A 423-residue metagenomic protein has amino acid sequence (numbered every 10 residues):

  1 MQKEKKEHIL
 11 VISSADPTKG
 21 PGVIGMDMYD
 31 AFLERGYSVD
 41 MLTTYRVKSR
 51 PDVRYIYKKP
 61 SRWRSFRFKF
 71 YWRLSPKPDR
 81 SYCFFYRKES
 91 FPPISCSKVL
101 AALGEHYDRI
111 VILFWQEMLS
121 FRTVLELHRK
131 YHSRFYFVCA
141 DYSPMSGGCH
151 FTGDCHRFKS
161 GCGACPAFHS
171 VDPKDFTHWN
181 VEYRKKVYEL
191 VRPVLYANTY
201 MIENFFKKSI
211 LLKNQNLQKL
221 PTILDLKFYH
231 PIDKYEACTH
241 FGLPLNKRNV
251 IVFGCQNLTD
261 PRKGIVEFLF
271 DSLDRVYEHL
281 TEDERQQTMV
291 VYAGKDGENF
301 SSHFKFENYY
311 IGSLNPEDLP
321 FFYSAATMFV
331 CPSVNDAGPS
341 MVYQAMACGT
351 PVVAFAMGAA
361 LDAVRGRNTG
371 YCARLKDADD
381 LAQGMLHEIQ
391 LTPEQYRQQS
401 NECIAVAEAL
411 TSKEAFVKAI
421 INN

Functional and structural regions predicted by a protein language model:
S146-H150, V171-N216, L224, F228 (+1 more regions): A short, active-site helix/loop in glycosyltransferases that binds the activated sugar's phosphate group
P244-K263, F270-L273: Conserved donor-binding/catalytic core segment of Leloir-type glycosyltransferases
E282-Q287, G294-E317: Nucleotide-activated donor-binding/catalytic signature segment of Leloir-type glycosyltransferases, i.e., the conserved
F321-A326: Short alpha-helical donor nucleotide-sugar binding micro-motif in glycosyltransferases
V334: Aromatic "clamp/platform" in nucleotide-sugar-dependent glycosyltransferases that forms part of the donor/acceptor
P351-A354: Short hydrophobic beta-strand element within catalytic cores of glycosyltransferases and related nucleotide-activated
G366-R367, Y371-A378, H387-P393: Conserved acidic donor-binding segment of nucleotide-sugar-dependent glycosyltransferases
E394-N422: A charged, aromatic-enriched C-terminal amphipathic alpha-helix characteristic of glycosyltransferases across folds
